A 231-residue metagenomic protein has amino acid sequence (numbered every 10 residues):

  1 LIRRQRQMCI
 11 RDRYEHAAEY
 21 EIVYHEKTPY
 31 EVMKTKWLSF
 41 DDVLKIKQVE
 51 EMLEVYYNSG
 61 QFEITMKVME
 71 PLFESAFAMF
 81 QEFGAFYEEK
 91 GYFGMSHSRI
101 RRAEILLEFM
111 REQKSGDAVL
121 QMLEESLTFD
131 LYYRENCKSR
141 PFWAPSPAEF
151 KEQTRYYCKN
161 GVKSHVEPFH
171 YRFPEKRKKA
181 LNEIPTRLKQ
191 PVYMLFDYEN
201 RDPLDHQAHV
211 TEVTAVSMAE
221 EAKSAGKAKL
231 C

Functional and structural regions predicted by a protein language model:
L1-R6, I10: Single conserved hydrophobic/aromatic residue that forms the stacking wall/gate of nucleotide- or nucleobase-binding
R11-K27: Flexible glycine/proline-rich, aromatic-decorated loop/lid segments
T28-K34: Short beta-alpha connecting loops at secondary-structure transitions that line or flank enzyme active sites
V32, F40-V43: Polar, glycine-rich mid-to-C-terminal structural blocks that act as macromolecule-binding/assembly scaffolds
I46: Conserved, mostly hydrophobic/aromatic
E51-C231: Radical SAM enzyme core and accessory elements
